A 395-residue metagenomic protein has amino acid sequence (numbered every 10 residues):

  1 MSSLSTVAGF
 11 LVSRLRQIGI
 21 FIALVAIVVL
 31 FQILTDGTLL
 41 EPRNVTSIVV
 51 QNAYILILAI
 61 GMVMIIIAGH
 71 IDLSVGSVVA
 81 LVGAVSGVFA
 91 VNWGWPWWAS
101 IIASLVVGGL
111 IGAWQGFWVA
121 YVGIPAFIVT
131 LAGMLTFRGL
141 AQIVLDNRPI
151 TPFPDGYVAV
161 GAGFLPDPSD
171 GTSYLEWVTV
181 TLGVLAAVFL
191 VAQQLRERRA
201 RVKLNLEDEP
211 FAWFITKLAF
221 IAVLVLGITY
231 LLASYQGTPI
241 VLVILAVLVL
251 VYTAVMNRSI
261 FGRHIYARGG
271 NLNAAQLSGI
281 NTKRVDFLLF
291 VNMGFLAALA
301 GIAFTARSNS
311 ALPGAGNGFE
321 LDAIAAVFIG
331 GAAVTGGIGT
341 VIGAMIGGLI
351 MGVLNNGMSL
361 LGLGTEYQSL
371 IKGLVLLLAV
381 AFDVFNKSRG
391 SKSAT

Functional and structural regions predicted by a protein language model:
M1-V29, P149, A186-A219, G227 (+2 more regions): Cytosolic-side transmembrane-helix boundaries in multi-pass membrane proteins
V28-W93, W114-F127, Q142, M256 (+3 more regions): Single transmembrane alpha-helix segments in multi-pass membrane proteins
G37-S47, D146, T229-L242, T253-N257 (+3 more regions): Inter-helical junctions in multi-pass inner-membrane proteins, predominant in energy-converting antiporter-like
G94-L135, I346-G347, M351: Alpha-helical transmembrane segments within multi-pass membrane transporters and channels
A126, F153-G156, T172-G183, G237-V243 (+3 more regions): Loop-to-transmembrane alpha-helix initiation sites
G139-M256, P313, S391-T395: Transmembrane helix-bundle core of multi-pass membrane transporters and related energy-transducing complexes
Q193-D208, L250-F290: Membrane-helix/interface signature in polytopic inner-membrane proteins
F290-G301, R307-G373: Transmembrane alpha-helical segments in multi-pass inner-membrane proteins
